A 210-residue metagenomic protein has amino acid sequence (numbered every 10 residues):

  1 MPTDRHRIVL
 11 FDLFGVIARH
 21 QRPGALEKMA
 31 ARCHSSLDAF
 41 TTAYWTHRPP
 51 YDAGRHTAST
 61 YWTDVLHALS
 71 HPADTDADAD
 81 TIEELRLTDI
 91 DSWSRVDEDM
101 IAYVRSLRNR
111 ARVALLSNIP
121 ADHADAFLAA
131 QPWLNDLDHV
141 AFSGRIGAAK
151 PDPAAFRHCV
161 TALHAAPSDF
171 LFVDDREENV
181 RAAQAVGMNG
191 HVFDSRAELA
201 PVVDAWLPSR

Functional and structural regions predicted by a protein language model:
M1-F11, L116, P120-R210: Asp-based, Mg2+/Mn2+-dependent phosphohydrolase catalytic module
P2-I101, P120, A124: N-terminal helical cap/lid subdomain that shapes the substrate entry/recognition surface in HAD-like hydrolases
V16, A31, D52, D91 (+4 more regions): Short N-terminal micro-motifs specific to bacterial/archaeal maturation and metal-cluster initiation sites
L26, T75-A77, R110, H139 (+1 more regions): Generic signature of intrinsically disordered, low-complexity, basic-rich segments and short cationic peptides
H34, S70, R110-A111, H164 (+1 more regions): Glycine-centered loop/turn motif at secondary-structure junctions
D99-R110: Catalytic-core regions built around general acid/base machinery
R108-V113, I119: Short, conserved structural micro-motifs that define repeat-unit consensus positions and nucleotide-binding loops
